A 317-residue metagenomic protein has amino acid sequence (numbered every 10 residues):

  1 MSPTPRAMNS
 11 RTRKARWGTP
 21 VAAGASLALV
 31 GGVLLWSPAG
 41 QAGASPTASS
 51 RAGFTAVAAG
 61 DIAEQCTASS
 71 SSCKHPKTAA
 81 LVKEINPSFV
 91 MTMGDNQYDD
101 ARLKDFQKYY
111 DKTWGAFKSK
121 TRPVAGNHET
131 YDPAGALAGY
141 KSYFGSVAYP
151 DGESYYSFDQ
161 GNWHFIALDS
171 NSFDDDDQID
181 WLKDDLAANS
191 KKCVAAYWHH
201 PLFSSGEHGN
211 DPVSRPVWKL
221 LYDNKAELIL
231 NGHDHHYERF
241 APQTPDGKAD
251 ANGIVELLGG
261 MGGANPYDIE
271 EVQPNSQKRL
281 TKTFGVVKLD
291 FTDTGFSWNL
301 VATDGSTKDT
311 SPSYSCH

Functional and structural regions predicted by a protein language model:
S2-A44: Secretory targeting and sorting signals
G43-D105, D176, D184, S204: N-terminal active-site segment of His-dependent metallophosphoesterases
D61, G94-D95, G126-N127, L168 (+2 more regions): Active-site glycine-centered loops adjacent to acidic/histidine catalytic or metal-binding residues that shape
T67-S69, K83, F89, Y98-V194 (+3 more regions): Extended active-site neighborhood of metal-dependent phosphoesterases/phosphodiesterases
A195-P201: Acidic/histidine-rich, metal-coordinating catalytic segments
W298-K308: Short, solvent-exposed aromatic-acidic interface loops
